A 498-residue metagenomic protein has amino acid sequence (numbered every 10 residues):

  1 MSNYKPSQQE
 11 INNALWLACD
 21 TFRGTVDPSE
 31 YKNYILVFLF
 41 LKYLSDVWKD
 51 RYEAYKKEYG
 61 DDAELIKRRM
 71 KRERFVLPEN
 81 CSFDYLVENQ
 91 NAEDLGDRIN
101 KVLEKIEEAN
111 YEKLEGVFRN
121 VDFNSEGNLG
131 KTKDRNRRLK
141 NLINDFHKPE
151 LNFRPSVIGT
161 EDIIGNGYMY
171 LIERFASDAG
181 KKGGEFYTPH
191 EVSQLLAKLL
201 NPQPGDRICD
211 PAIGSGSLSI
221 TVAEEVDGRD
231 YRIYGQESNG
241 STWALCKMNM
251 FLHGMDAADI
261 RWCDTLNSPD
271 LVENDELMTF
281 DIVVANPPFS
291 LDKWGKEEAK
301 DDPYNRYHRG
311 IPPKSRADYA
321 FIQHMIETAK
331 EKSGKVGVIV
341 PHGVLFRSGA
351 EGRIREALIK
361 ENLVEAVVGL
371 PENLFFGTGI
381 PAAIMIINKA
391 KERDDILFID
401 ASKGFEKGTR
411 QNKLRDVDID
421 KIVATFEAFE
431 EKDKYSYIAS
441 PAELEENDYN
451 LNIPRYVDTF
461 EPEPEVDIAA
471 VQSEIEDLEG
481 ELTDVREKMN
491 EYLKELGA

Functional and structural regions predicted by a protein language model:
M1-L200, P204, W262-D270, G369-N373 (+2 more regions): Non-catalytic, mostly N-terminal accessory regions of nucleic-acid modification and defense proteins
S2-P6, N274-A498: A conserved structural/catalytic subdomain of Rossmann-like adenosyl-cofactor enzymes
E10, S238, A317: Soluble or luminal CAZymes and related metallo-dependent hydrolases
W48, V226, A329: Active-site catalytic pocket residues across diverse enzymes, especially alpha/beta-hydrolases
K182-A285, S290-D301, N305, A320 (+3 more regions): Conserved S-adenosyl-L-methionine
